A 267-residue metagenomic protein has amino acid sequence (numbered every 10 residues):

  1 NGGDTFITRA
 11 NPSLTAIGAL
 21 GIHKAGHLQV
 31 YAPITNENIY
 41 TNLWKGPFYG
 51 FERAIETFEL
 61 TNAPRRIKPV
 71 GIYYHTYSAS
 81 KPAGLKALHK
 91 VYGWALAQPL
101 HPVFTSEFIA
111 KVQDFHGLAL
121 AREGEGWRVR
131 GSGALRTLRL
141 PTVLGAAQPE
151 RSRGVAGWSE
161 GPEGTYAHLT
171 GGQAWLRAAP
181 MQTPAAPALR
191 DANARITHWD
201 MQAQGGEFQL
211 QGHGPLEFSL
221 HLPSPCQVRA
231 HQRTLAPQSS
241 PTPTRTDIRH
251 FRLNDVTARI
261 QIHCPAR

Functional and structural regions predicted by a protein language model:
N1-V30, G84-L85, A258-R259, P265: Catalytic domains of cell-wall/extracellular-matrix polysaccharide-remodeling enzymes, centered on de-N-acetylation
G3, T8-P12, Y73-T76, F104-E107 (+1 more regions): Active-site proximal loops enriched in glycine and acidic residues that flank catalytic Cys/His/Asp and coordinate
F6, K68-I72, G206-F208: Hydrophobic beta-strand segments of well-ordered beta-sheets in folded domains
F6, L14-I17, F51, K81 (+3 more regions): Extended hydrophobic/Leu-rich segments
S13, Y77-A79, A134, P215: Short, glycine-/Ser/Thr-/acidic-enriched flexible segments
L20-R53, K86, S106-G126, R130-V143: C-terminal regions of proteins
I34-A110: Catalytic grooves of carbohydrate-active enzymes
W94, P99-R267: Non-catalytic C-terminal accessory domains or segments of carbohydrate-active enzymes
